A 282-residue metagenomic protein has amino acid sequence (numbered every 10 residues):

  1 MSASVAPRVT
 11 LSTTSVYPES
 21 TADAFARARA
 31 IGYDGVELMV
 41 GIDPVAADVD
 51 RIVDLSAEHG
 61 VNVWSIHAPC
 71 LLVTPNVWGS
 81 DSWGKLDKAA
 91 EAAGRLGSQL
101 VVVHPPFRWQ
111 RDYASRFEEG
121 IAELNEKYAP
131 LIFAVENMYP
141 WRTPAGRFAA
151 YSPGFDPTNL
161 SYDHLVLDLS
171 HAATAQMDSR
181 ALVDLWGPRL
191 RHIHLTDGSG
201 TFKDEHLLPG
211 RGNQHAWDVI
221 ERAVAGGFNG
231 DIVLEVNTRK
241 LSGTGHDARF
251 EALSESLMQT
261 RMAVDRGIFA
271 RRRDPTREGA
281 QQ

Functional and structural regions predicted by a protein language model:
S2-T10, P18-R29, A57, A89-Q99 (+4 more regions): Histidine-acidic metal/acid-base catalytic patches
L11, V16-A47: Conserved N-terminal beta1-alpha1 strand-loop-helix module at the mouth
S12-V16, M39-D43, A68-L71, P106-R108 (+4 more regions): Active-site beta-loop-alpha junctions enriched in small/polar residues
D34, L38-S115, N229, R239-L241: Structural motif corresponding to the early beta-alpha repeats
W109-D112, W141-A145: Short, well-ordered, mixed-charge alpha-helical segments that flank or form enzyme active sites
